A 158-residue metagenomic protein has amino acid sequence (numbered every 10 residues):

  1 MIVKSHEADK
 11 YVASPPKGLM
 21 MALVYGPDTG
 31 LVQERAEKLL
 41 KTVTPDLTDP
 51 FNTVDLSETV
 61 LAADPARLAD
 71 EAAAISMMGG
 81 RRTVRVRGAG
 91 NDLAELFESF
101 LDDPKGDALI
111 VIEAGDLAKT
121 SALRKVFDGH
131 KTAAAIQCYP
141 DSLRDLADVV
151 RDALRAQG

Functional and structural regions predicted by a protein language model:
M1-G158: Conserved beta/loop motifs at nucleotide-recognition and modification sites
